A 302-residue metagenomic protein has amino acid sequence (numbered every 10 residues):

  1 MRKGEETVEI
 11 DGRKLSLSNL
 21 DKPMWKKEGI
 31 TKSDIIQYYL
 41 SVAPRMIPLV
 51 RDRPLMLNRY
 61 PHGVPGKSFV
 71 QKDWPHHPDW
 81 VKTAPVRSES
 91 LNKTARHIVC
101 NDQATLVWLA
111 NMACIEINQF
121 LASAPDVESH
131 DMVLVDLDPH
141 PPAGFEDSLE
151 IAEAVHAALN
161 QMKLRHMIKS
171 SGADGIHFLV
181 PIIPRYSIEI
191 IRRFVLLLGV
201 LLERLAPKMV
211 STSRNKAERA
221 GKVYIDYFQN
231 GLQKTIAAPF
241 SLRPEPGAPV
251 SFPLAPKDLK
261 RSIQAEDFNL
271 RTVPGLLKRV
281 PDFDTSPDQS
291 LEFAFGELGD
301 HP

Functional and structural regions predicted by a protein language model:
M1-I30, D34-I36, I47, R51-D52 (+4 more regions): C-terminal accessory nucleic-acid interaction domains of nucleic acid-metabolism proteins
R53-A84: Polyanion/phosphate-binding surface patch
N58-Y60, H166-G172, S213-A217: Short beta-strand
H77-N101: Class II aminoacyl-tRNA synthetase-like tRNA-binding/catalytic domains
I98-S171, I182-I190, P302: Signature for HUH/AEP ssDNA processing cores
H177-I183, Y224-Y227: A short beta-strand motif that forms the metal-chelation/ATP-contact edge of phosphoryl-transfer active sites
